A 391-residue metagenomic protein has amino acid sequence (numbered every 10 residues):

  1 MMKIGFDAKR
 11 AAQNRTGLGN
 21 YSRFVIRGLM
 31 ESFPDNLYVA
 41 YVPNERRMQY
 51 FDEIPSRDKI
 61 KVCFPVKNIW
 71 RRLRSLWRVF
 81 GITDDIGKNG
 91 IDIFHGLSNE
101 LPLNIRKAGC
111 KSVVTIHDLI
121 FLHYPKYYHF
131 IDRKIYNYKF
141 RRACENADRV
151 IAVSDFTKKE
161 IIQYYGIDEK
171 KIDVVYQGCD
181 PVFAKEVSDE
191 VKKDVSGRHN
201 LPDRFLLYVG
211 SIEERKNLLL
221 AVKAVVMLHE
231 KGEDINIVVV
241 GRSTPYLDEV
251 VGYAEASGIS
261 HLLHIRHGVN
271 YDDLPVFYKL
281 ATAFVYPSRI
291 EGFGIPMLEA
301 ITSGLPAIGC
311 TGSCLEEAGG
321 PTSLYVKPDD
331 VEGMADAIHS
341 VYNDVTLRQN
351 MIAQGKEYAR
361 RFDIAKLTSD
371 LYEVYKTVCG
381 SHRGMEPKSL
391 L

Functional and structural regions predicted by a protein language model:
M1-L391: Carbohydrate transferase catalytic cores enriched for Leloir-type hexosyltransferases
